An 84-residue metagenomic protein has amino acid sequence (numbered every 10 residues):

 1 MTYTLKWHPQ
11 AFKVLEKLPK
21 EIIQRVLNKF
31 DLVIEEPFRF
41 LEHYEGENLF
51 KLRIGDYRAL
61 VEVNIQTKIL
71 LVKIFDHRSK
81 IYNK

Functional and structural regions predicted by a protein language model:
M1-L5, E16-K17, E21-Q24, I54 (+1 more regions): Enriched for short, Lys/Arg-rich terminal
W7-A11: Basic, amphipathic "hinge/linker" alpha-helix immediately C-terminal to the N-terminal HTH DNA-binding motif
F12, I23, L27-D31: Generic solvent-exposed, charged/amphipathic alpha-helical segments that serve as macromolecular interface scaffolds
F12, K51, L60: Short aromatic/hydrophobic contact patches that present stacked aromatics for nucleic-acid/ligand binding
V14, K29, F40, L71-I74: Residue-level recognition of specific faces of alpha-helices
L15, P19, I34-P37: Flexible interhelical turns and helix-capping residues at alpha-helix boundaries within structured domains
N28-L52: A short, surface-exposed loop/turn module that caps and links secondary-structure elements
